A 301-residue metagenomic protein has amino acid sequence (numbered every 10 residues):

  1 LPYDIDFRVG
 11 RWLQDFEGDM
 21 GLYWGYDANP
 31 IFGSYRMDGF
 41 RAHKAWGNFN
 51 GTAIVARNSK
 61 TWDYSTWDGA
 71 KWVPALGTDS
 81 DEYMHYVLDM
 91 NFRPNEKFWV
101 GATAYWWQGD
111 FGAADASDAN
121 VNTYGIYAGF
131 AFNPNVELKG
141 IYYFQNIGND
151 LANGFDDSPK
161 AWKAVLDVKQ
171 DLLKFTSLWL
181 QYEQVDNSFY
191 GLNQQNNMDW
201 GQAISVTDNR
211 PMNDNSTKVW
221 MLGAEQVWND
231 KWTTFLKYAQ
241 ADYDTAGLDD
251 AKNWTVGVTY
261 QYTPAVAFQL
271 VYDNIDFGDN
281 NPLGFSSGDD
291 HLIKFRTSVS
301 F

Functional and structural regions predicted by a protein language model:
L1-G69, S80-W99, G129, K139 (+1 more regions): Outer membrane beta-barrel
R11, T52, A104-W106, E137 (+9 more regions): Secondary-structure boundary/capping motif
W12-N29, A56-S80, Y105-D115, Y143-G154 (+4 more regions): Sequence/structural signature of outer-membrane beta-barrel proteins
S34-D38, A45, E82-Y86, N120-Y124 (+4 more regions): Residues that define the transmembrane beta-barrel architecture of outer-membrane proteins
F92-D110, S117-D244: Detector for outer-membrane/organellar transmembrane beta-barrel domains, recognizing the amphipathic beta-strand
L180, A224, V258, Q269-L270 (+1 more regions): Hydrophobic, well-ordered secondary-structure elements that form the walls of internal hydrophobic environments
A251-N274: C-terminal structured domain segments
Y260-V266, S287-F301: Outer-membrane beta-barrel "beta-signal"
